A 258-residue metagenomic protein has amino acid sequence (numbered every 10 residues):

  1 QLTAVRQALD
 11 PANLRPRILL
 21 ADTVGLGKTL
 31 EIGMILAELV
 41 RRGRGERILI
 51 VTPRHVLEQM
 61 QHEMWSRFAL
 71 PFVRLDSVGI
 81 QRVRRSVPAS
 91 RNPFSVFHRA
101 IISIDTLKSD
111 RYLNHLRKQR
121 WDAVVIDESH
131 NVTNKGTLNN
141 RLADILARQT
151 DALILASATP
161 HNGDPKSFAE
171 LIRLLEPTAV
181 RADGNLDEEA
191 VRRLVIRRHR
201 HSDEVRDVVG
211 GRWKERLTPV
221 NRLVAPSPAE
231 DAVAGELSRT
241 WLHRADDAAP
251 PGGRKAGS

Functional and structural regions predicted by a protein language model:
Q1-A21: Conserved pre-motif I regulatory segment
T3-R6, K28-E31, A37-R141, I145-R148 (+2 more regions): SF2 helicase/translocase NTPase motor core, specifically the RecA-like lobe 1 inter-motif segment between Walker
L14-I18, E46, H98, D151-A152: Pre-Walker A (Motif I) flank of P-loop NTPase domains
R15-I35: Walker A/P-loop
T23, P53, T159: P-loop (Walker A) phosphate-binding loop of NTP-binding proteins
G25, D127, S157: Conserved G/P- and acidic residue-centered "switch" motifs that form tight phosphate/ATP-binding loops in soluble
A89-S90, V96, A100-W121, G136-D151 (+3 more regions): Inter-lobe coupling linker of SF2 helicases/translocases
